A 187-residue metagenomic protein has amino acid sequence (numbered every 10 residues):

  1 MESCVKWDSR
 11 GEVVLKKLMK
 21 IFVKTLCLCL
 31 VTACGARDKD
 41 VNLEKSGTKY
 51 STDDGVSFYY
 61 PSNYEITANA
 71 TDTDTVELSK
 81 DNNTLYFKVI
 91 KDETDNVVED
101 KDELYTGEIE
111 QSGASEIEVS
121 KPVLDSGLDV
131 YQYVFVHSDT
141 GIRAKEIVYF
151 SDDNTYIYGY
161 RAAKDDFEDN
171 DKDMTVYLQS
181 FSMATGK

Functional and structural regions predicted by a protein language model:
E2-D74, D152-D153, R161-K187: N-terminal targeting sequences that direct proteins away from the cytosol to non-cytosolic compartments
T48-D53, L78, K121-L124, F135: Short acidic-hydrophobic surface loop/beta-edge motif
D53-D102: Secretory pathway targeting signatures of secreted, lumenal, and periplasmic proteins
L78, F87-V89, Y131-S138, F181-M183: Short beta-strand element of the conserved SAM-dependent methyltransferase core
D81-N82, I90-T94, V136-T140, D152 (+1 more regions): Short, flexible beta-strand-to-coil junctions
T94-G107, D169-Q179: Surface-exposed flexible segments
G107-D153: Signature of long, low-cysteine stretches enriched in small and polar/charged residues
